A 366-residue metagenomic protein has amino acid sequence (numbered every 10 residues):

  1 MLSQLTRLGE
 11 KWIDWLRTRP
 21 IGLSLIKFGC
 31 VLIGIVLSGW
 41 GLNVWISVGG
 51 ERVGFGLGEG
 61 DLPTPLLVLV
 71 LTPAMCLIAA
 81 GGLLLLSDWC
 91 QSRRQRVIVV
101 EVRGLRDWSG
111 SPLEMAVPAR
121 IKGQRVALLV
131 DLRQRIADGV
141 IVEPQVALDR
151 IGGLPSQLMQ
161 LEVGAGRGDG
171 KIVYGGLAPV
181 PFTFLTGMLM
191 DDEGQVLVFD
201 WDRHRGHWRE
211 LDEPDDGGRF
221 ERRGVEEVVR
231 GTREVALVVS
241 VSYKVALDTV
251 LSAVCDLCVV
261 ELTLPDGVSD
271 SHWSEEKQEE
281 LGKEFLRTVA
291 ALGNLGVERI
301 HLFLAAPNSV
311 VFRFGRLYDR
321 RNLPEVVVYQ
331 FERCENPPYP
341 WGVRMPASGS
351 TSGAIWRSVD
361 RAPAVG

Functional and structural regions predicted by a protein language model:
M1-R94: N-terminal alpha-helical membrane-insertion module
L57-A74, A79, L84-G170, P179-V180: N-terminal topogenic membrane-targeting module
E101-R106, G175-P179, V238-Y243, L304-P307 (+1 more regions): Structural motif
S156-V163, Q278-G296, V310: A short, acidic, amphipathic alpha-helical segment used as a generic capping/interface helix at domain edges
E162, G166-H207, D212, V311-F314 (+1 more regions): Hydrophobic, ordered structural segments
D192-R223, P265-S274, E325-S352: Long, charge-dense
G218-R287: Redox- and metal-dependent alpha/beta enzyme cores, enriched for Fe-S-associated oxidoreductases and cofactor-handling
R299, A306-G366: C-terminal functional regions that serve as terminal interaction/effector modules
